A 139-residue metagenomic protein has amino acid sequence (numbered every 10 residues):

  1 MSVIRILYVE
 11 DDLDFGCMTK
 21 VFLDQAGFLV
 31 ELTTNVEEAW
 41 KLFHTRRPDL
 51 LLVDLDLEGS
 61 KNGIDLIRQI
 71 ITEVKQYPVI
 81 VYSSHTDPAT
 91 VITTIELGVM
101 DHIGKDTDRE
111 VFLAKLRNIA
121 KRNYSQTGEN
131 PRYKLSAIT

Functional and structural regions predicted by a protein language model:
D12-L32, V36-E37: Two-component/phosphorelay signaling modules centered on CheY-like receiver
K41, N62-K75, E96: Short amphipathic alpha-helix used as the core "switch/output" element in two-component signaling
R46-L57: Active-site beta3 strand of CheY-like receiver
R47-D49, E73-P78: His-Asp phosphorelay/catalytic-motif detector in bacterial-type signaling
L51, V79, H102-I103: Two-component signal transduction core modules
D65, T86-G104: Alpha4 helix (beta4-alpha4-beta5 surface) of REC/receiver domains from two-component response regulators
A89, T107-A120, G128: C-terminal output helix
